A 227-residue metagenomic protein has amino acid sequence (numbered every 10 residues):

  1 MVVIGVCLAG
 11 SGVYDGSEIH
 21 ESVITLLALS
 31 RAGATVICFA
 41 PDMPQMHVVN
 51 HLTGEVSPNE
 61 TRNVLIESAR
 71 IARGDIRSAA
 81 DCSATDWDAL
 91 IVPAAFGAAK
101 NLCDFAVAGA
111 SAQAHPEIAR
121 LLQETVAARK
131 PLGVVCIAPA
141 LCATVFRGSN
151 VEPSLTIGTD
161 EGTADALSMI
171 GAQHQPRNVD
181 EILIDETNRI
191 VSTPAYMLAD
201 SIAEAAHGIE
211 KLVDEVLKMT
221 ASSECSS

Functional and structural regions predicted by a protein language model:
V3-I37, P44, N59-E60, D75-S227: Active-site-adjacent pocket-lining segments in enzyme domains
F39-L65: N-terminal beta-loop-helix "entrance" segment that forms/cooperates in small-molecule cofactor or anionic ligand
